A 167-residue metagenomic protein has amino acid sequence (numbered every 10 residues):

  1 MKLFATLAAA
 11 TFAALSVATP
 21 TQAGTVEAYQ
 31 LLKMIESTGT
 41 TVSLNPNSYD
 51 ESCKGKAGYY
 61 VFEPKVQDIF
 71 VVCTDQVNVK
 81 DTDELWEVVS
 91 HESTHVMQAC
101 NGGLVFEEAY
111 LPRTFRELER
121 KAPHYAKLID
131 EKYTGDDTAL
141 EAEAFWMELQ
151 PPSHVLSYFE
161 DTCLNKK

Functional and structural regions predicted by a protein language model:
M1-A8: Bacterial N-terminal signal peptides that target proteins for export
A14-P20: C-terminal segment of classical bacterial N-terminal signal peptides
Q22-N45: Short N-terminal segments immediately surrounding and downstream of signal-peptide cleavage
T25-V26, V79-V88, T134-A142: Soluble non-cytosolic domains of exported or imported proteins
Q30, E107-K167: Metalloprotease/metallohydrolase-associated module, dominated by Zn2+-dependent proteases
L32, W86, S90, T94 (+1 more regions): Non-transmembrane alpha-helical segments in soluble domains of secreted/periplasmic/extracellular proteins
D50-W86, A99-C100: Active-site scaffold of zinc-dependent metalloenzymes
S93-Y110: Catalytic Zn2+-binding segment of zinc metalloproteases
